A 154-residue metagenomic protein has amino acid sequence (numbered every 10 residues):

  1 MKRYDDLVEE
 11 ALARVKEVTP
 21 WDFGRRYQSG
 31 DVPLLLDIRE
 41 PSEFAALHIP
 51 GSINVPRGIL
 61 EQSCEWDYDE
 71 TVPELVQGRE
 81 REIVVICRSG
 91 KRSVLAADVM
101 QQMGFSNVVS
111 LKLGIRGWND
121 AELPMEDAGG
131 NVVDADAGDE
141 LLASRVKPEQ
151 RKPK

Functional and structural regions predicted by a protein language model:
M1-P33, P41-E82, K91-K154: Rhodanese-like catalytic fold shared by cysteine-dependent sulfurtransferases and DSP/PTP-type phosphatases
L36: Active-site flanking residues adjacent to catalytic metal/cofactor-binding acidic residues
I86: Short, surface-exposed ligand- or partner-binding patches at beta-edge/loop junctions that are enriched in aromatics
